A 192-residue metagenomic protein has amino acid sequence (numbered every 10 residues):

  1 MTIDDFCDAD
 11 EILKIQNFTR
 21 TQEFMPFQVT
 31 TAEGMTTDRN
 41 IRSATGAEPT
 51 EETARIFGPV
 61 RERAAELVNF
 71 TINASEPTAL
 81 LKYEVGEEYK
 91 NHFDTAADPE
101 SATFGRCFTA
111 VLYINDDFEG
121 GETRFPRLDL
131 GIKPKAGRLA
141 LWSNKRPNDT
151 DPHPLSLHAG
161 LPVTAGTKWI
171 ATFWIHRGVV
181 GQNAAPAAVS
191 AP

Functional and structural regions predicted by a protein language model:
M1-P192: Fe(II)/2-oxoglutarate oxygenase catalytic core
